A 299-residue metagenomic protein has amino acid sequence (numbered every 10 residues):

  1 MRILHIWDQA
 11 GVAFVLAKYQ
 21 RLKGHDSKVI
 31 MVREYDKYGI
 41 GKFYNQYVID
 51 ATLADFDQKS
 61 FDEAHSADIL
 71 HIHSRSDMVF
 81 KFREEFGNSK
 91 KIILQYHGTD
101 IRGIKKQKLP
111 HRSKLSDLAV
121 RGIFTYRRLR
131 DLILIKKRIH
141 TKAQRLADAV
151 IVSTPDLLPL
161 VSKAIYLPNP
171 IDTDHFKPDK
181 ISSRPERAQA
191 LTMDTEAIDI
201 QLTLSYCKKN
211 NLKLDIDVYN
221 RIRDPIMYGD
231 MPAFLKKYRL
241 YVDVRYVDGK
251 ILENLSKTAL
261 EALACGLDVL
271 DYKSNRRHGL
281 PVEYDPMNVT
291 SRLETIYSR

Functional and structural regions predicted by a protein language model:
M1-W7, S60-V79, I93, L240: Short N-terminal targeting/anchoring amphipathic segment
R33-Y35, D100, D156-L157, L167-K177 (+2 more regions): Short beta-strand->alpha-helix junction loop in the catalytic core of nucleotide-activated group-transfer enzymes
K59-H65, D100-G103, H111-A149: Membrane-proximal helix-turn-helix segments that form the acceptor-binding/catalytic region of lipid-linked
R130-P178: Donor nucleotide-sugar binding/catalytic pocket of nucleotide-sugar-dependent glycosyltransferases
D172-Y228: Conserved catalytic-core segment of nucleotide-activated headgroup transferases in glycan assembly
K236-Y238, T258-D268: Conserved donor-binding/catalytic loop of nucleotide-activated donor transferases
D243-L260, L270-S274, H278: Nucleotide-sugar-dependent
N275-R299: A charged, aromatic-enriched C-terminal amphipathic alpha-helix characteristic of glycosyltransferases across folds
